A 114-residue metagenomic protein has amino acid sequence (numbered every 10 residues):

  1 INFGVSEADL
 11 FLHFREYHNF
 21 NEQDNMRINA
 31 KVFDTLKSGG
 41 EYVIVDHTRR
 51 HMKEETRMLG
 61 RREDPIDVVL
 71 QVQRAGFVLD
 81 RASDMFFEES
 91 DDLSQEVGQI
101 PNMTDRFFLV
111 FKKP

Functional and structural regions predicted by a protein language model:
N2-F11: A short acidic, Gly/Pro-enriched loop at the edge of an enzyme's catalytic core that lines a small-molecule cofactor
A8-D9, I28-N29, Q73-R74, V78-D84 (+1 more regions): Mature catalytic domains of secreted/periplasmic carbohydrate-active enzymes
R15-E16: Short catalytic micro-motifs in class I SAM-dependent methyltransferases
M26-S38: A short glycine-rich, Lys/Arg-flanked "PGG" loop and its adjoining helix->strand segment in the class I
G39-H51: Conserved beta-strand signature within the Rossmann-like core of class I S-adenosyl-L-methionine
M52, E89-D91: Generic structural signal for helix capping and beta-alpha/helix-loop junctions
E55-A82: Conserved Class I S-adenosyl-L-methionine
A75, D91-P114: Core SAM-dependent methyltransferase catalytic element
